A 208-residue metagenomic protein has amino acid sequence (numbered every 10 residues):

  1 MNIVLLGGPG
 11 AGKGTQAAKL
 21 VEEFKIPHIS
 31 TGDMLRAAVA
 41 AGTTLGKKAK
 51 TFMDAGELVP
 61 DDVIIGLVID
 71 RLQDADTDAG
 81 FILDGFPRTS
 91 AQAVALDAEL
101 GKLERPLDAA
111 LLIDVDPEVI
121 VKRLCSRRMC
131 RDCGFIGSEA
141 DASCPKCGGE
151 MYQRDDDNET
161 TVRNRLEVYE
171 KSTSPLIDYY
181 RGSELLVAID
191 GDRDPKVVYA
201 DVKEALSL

Functional and structural regions predicted by a protein language model:
M1-L208: Glycine-rich phosphate-binding loop of ATP-dependent small-molecule kinases
